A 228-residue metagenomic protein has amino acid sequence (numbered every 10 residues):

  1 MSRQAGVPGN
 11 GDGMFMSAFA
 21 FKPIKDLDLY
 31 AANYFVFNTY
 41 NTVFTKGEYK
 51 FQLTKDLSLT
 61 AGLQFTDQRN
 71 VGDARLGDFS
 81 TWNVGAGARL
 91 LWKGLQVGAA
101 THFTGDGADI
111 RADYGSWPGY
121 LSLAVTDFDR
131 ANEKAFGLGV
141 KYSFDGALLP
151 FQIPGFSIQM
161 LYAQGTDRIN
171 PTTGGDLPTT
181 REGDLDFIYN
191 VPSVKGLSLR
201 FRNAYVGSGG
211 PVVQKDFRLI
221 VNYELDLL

Functional and structural regions predicted by a protein language model:
M1-M14, D56-A131, A135, N203-L219: Outer-membrane beta-barrel translocator/channel fold
M1-Y49: Internal metal/ion-chelating core segments
S17, D26-F37, L59-R69, S157-G165 (+1 more regions): Transmembrane beta-strand segments that form the barrel wall of outer-membrane beta-barrel proteins
S17-F21, T45-Y49, A86-L90, A99 (+3 more regions): Residues on the lipid-exposed face of transmembrane beta-strands in outer-membrane beta-barrel proteins
F21-D26, Q52-T60, D145-F156, N190-L199 (+2 more regions): Short loop/turn motifs that connect adjacent beta-strands in outer-membrane beta-barrel proteins
G94, A99-T173, E182-N190: C-terminal structural cap/anchor segments
Q164-L228: C-terminal amphipathic "assembly/sorting" segment characterized by alternating charged and hydrophobic residues
